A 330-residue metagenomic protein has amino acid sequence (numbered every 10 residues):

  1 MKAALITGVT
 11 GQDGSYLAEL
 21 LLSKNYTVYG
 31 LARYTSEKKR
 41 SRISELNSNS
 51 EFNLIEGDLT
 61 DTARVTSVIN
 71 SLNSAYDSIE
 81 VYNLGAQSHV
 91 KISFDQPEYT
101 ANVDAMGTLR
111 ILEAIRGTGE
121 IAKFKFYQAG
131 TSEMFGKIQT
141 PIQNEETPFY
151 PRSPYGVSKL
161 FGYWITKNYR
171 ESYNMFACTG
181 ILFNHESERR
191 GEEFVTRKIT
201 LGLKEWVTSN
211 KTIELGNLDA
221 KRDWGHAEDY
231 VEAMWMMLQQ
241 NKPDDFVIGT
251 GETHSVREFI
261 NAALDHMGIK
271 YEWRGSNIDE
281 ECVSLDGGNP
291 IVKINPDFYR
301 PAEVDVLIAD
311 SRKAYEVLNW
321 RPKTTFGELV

Functional and structural regions predicted by a protein language model:
M1-H185, E228, L238, V304-V306 (+1 more regions): N-terminal Rossmann-like NAD(P)+-binding domain of SDR-like oxidoreductases, especially those catalyzing
L17-S23, T27-L31, G57-T60, R64 (+1 more regions): C-terminal substrate-binding subdomain of Rossmann-fold SDR/epimerase-dehydratase oxidoreductases
K38-K39, E188, S255, C282: Short secondary-structure boundary/hinge segments and terminal tails
D104, T131, E192, L215-N217: Helix N-cap/beta->alpha junction signal
P141, E192-I199: A glycine/serine/threonine-rich, flexible loop-to-helix segment that serves as the NAD(P) cofactor-binding "lid"
N184, E188-G191, D219-D223: Heptad-repeat alpha-helical coiled-coil signaling segments
